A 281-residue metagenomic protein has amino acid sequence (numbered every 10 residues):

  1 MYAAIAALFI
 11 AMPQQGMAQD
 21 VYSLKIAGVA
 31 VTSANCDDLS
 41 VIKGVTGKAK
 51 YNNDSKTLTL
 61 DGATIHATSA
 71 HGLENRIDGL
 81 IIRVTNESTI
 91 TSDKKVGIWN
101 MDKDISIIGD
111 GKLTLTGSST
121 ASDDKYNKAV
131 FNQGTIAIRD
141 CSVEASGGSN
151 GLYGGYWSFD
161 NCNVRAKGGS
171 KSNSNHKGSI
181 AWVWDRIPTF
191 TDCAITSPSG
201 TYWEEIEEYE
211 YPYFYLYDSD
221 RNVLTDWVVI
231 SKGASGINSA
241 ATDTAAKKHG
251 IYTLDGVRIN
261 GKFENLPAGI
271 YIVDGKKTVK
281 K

Functional and structural regions predicted by a protein language model:
Y2-A11: Bacterial N-terminal signal peptides
M12-A18: Sec/Tat signal peptide C-region and signal peptidase I cleavage site
A18-G233: A composition-driven surface/loop motif
D78, P267-I270: A glycine-anchored, Pro-Gly-centered beta-turn/N-cap motif
I107, R258-E264: Glycine-centered tight-turn motifs at strand-turn-strand junctions
S231-V257: Residue-level detector of functionally pivotal "anchor" positions at catalytic/ligand-binding pockets or at interdomain
I270-K281: C-terminal tail/sorting-segment detector
